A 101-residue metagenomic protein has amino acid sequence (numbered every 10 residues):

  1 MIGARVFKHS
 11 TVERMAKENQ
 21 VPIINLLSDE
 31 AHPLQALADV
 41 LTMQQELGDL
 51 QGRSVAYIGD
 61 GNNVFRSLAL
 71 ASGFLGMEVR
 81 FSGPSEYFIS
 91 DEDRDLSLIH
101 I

Functional and structural regions predicted by a protein language model:
M1, V21-I24, S54-A56, E78-R80: Structural motif
M1-Q44: Phosphate/diphosphate ligand-binding glycine-rich loop within oxidoreductases
H9, P33-L34, N62-R66, F88: Loop/helix-junction capping segments adjacent to catalytic residues or to phosphate/diphosphate-binding pockets
E13-R14, E18, L70-A71, I89-S97: Active-site-proximal loop->helix
M15-E18, E46-Q51, G73-F74: Solvent-exposed alpha-helices and their adjacent loops that cap or buttress functional pockets in soluble metabolic
V40-F65: Glycine-rich NAD(P)-binding loop of Rossmann-like domains
Y57-E86: Conserved anion/nucleotide-ligand pocket segment
I99-I101: Conserved small/polar residues in nucleotide/adenosyl-binding loops
